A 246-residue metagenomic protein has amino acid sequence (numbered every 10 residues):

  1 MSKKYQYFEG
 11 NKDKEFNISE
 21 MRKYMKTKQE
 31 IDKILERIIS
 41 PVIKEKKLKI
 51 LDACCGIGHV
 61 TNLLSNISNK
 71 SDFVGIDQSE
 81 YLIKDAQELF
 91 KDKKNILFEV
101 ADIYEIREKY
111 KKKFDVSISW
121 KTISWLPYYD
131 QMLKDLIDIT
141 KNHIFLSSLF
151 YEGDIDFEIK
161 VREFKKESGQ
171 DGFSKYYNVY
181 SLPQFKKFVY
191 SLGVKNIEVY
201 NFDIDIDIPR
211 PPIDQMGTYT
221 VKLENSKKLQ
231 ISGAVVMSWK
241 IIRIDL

Functional and structural regions predicted by a protein language model:
M1-K44: Conserved class I S-adenosyl-L-methionine
G56: Conserved glycine-rich SAM-binding loop
H59-E105: Class I SAM-dependent methyltransferase SAM/SAH-binding core
V116-Y128: A short SAM/SAH-binding and catalytic strip from SAM-dependent methyltransferases
D130-H143: A short glycine-rich, Lys/Arg-flanked "PGG" loop and its adjoining helix->strand segment in the class I
F145-G169: Conserved class I S-adenosyl-L-methionine
E167-Q184: Acceptor-substrate binding/catalytic loop of class I
E198-L246: A C-terminal cap/extension of S-adenosyl-L-methionine-dependent methyltransferases that defines the acceptor-substrate
